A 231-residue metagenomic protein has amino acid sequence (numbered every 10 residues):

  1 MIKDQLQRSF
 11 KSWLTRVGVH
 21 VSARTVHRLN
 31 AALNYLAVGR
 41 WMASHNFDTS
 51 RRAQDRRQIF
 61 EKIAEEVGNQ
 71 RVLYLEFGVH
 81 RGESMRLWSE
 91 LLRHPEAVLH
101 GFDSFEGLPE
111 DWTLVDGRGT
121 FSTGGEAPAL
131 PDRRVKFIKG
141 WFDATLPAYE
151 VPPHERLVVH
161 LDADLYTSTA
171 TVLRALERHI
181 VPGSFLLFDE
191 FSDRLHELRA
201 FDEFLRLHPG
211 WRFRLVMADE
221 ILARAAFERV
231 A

Functional and structural regions predicted by a protein language model:
M1-S50: Membrane-proximal basic amphipathic "stem/tether" segments
F10, Y35-N46, E61, E65-A231: S-adenosylmethionine/decaboxylated-SAM
D55-I59: N-terminal pre-P-loop "Q-motif" helix
